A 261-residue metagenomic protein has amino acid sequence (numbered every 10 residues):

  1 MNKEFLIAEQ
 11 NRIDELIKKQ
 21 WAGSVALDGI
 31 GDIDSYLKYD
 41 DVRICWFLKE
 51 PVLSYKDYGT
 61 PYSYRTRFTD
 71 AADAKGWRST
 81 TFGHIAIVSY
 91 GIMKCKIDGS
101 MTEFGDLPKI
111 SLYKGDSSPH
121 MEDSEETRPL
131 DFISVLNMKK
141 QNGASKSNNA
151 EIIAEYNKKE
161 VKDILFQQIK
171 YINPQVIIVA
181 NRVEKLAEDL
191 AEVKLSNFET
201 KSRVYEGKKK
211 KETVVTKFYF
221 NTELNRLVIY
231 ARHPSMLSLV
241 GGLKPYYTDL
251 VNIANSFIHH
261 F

Functional and structural regions predicted by a protein language model:
M1-G99, P119-M121, I164, Q168 (+2 more regions): Active-site and ligand/interface coordination hotspots across diverse enzymes and nucleic-acid-associated assemblies
M1-N11, E15-A22, N149-F166, K185-F261: C-terminal capping/extension of enzyme domains
D40-I44, T127-I133, Y219-I229: Beta-strand-turn-beta hairpins that frame and shape the catalytic cleft of phosphate-ester-processing enzymes
K49-S54, K139-G143, R182-L186, H233-L237: Short, solvent-exposed loop/turn segments at secondary-structure junctions
R67-G76, K139-K158: Surface-exposed cleft-lining segments at the edges of enzyme active sites
G83-A86, G91, E126-K139, G143: Short, contiguous, well-structured surface segments enriched in hydrophobic/aromatic residues
M93-P129, S196-E223: Short mixed-charge
L165-V183: Proline-aspartate-enriched helix->loop->beta-strand connector
